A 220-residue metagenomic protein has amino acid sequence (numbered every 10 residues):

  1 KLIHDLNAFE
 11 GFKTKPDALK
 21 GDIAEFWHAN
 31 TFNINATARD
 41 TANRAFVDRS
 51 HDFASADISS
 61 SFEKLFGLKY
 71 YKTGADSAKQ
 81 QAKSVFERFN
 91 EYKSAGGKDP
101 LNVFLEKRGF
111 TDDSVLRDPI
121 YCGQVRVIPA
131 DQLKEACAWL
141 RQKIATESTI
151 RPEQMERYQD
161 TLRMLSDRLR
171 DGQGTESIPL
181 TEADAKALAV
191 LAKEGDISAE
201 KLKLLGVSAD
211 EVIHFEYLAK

Functional and structural regions predicted by a protein language model:
K1-F12, I23, C137-K143, E147 (+2 more regions): Charged, low-complexity, helix-prone segments enriched in Lys/Glu/Asp/Gln
L2-N90: Catalytic centers of nucleases
K15-E25, K98, P129, L133 (+2 more regions): Short, structured coil/loop segments at alpha-helix boundaries
K69, A75-P152: A recognition module on extended beta-rich or small alphabeta surfaces enriched in W/G with H and D/E
Q142-K220: Membrane-active amphipathic alpha-helices
